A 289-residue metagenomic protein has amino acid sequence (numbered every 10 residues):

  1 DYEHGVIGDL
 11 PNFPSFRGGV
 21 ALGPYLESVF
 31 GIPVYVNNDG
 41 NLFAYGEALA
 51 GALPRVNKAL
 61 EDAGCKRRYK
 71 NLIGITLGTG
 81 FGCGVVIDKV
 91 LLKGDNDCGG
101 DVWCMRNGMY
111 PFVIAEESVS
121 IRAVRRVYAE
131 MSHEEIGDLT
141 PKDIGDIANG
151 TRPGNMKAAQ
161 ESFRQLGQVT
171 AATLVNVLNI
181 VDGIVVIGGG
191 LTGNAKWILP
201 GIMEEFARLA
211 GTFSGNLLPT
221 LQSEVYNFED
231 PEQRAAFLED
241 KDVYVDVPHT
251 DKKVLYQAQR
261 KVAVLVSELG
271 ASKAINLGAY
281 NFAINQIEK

Functional and structural regions predicted by a protein language model:
D1, G74-T76, F81-V86: Short beta-strand scaffold segments in enzyme catalytic cores
D1-G19, P33-Y35, E47, L77 (+1 more regions): Short beta-strand-loop/turn "lid" adjacent to the catalytic site in phosphate-handling enzymes
Y2-H4, P24, S28-I32, A59-K66 (+1 more regions): ATP-binding/phosphotransfer module of carbohydrate and carboxylate kinases, centering on a glycine-rich
N12-R17, Y35-F43, G74-L77, V266-A274: Active-site nucleophile and cofactor-binding loops and adjacent substrate-binding regions of central metabolic enzymes
S15, C98-D101: A short acidic/small-residue loop/turn micro-motif
G18-I32, G40, R55: Anion-binding (especially nucleotide phosphate/pyrophosphate-binding) glycine-rich loop and adjoining beta-alpha core
V34-L72: Conserved phosphate-binding catalytic cores of ATP/NTP-utilizing and phosphoryl-transfer enzymes
E47, G84-D88, L92-G94, N107: Short beta-strand-to-turn element immediately C-terminal to the catalytic PLP-Schiff-base lysine in fold type I
